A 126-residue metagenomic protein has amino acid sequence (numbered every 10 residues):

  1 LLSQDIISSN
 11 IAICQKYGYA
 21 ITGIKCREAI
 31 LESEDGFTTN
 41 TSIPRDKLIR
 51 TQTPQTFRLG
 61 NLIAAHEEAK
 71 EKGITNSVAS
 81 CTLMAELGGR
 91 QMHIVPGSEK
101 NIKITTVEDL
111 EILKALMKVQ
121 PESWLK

Functional and structural regions predicted by a protein language model:
L1, K16, K25, T41 (+2 more regions): Proteins with a high burden of low-complexity, intrinsically disordered sequence enriched in S/T/G/P/A and R, requiring
L1-E34, Q52: Conserved beta-loop-beta/alpha segment of the NTase-like Rossmann-fold superfamily that binds/positions NTPs
I11-A12, N40-T41, M84, H93: Short secondary-structure boundary/capping segments
K16-I24, F37-I43, E68-G73: Short, mixed-charge, low-aromatic patches
L31-Q55: Short, flexible, basic/aromatic active-site loop/helix in glycosyltransferases
I49-K126: Conserved alpha/beta core of the MobA/IspD/sugar-nucleotide pyrophosphorylase nucleotidyltransferase superfamily
